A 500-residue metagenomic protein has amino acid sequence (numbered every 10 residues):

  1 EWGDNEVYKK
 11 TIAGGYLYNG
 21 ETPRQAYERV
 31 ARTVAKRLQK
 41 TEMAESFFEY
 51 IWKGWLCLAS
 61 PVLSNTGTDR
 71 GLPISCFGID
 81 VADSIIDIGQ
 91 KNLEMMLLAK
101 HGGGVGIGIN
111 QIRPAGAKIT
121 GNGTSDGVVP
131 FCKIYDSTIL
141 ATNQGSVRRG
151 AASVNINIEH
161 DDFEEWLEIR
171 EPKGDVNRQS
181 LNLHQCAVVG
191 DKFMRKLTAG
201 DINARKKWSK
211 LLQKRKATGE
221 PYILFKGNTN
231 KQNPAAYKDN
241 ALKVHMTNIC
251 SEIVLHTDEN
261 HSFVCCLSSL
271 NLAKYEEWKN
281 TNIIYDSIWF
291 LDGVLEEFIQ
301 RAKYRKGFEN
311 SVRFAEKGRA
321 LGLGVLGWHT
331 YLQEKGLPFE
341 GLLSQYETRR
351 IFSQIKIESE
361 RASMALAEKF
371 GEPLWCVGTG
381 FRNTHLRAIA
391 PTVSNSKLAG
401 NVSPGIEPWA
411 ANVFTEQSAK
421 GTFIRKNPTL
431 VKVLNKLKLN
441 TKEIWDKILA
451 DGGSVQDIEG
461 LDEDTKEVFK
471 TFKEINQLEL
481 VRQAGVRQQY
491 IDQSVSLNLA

Functional and structural regions predicted by a protein language model:
E1-A500: Extended catalytic cores of very large enzyme megasubunits
